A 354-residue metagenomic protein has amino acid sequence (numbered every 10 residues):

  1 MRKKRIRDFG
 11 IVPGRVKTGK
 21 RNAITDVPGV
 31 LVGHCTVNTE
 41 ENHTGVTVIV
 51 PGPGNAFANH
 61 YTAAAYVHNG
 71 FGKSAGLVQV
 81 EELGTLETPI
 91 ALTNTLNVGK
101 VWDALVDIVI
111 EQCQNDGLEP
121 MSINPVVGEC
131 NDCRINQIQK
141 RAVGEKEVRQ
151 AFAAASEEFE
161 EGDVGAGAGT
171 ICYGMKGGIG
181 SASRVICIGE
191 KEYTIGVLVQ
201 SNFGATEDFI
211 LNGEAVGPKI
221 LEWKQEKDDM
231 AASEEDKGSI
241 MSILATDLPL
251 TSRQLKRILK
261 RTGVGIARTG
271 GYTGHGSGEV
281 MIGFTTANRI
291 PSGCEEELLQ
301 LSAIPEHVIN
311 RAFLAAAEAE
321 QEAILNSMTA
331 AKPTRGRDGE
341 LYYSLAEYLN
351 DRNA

Functional and structural regions predicted by a protein language model:
M1-A354: Alpha/propeptide regions of enzymes that mature by internal proteolysis
